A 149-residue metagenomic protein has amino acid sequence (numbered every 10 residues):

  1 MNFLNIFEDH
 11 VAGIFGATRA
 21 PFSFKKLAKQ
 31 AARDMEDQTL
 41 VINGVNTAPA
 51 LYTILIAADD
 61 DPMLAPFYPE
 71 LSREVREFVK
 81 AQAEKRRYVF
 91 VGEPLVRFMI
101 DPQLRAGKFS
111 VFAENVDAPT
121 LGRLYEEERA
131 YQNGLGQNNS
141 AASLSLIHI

Functional and structural regions predicted by a protein language model:
M1-S145: Long, compositionally biased regulatory regions of eukaryotic proteins
I147-I149: Conserved small/polar residues in nucleotide/adenosyl-binding loops
